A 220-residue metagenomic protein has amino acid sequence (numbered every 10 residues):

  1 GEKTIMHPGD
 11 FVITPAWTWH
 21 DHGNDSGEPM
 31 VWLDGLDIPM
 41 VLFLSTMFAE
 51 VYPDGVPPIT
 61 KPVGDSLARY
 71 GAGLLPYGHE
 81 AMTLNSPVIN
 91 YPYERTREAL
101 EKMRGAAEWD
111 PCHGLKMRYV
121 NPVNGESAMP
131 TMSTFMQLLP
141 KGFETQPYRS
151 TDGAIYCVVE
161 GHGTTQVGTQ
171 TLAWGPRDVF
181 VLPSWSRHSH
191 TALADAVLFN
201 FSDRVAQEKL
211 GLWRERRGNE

Functional and structural regions predicted by a protein language model:
G1-E2, T131, M136-K141, Y148-V167 (+1 more regions): Short, conserved beta-strand element in jelly-roll/cupin
I5-S26, W32, V167, A173-A194 (+1 more regions): Conserved metal-binding segment of the jelly-roll/cupin
V12-Y70: Contiguous mid-protein beta-loop-alpha structural module that forms a pocket-lining wall or clamp of enzyme active
I13, S26-T46, Y156, A194-E215 (+1 more regions): A short hydrophobic beta-strand segment most commonly corresponding to one strand of the jelly-roll/cupin
H20-D21, M40-L42, E126, K141 (+2 more regions): Flexible loop/turn segments at secondary-structure boundaries
N24, A128-M129, E144-S150, T191: Short histidine-centered beta-strand/loop micro-motifs that create catalytic or ligand/metal-coordination sites
E50-Y52, P57-T131, F135, E220: A short, N-terminal "cap"/entry segment at the start of jelly-roll beta-barrel domains of the cupin/DSBH fold
G114, T131-T134, D152-I155, E160-H162 (+3 more regions): Active-site lining segments that contact anionic ligands and/or coordinate catalytic metals
